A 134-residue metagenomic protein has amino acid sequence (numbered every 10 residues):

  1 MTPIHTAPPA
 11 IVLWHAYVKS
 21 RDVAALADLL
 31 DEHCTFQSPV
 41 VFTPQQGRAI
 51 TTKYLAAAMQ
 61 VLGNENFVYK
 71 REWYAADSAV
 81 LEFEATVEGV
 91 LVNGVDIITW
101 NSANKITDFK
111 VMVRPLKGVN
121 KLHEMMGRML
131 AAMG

Functional and structural regions predicted by a protein language model:
M1-D28, E32, M133-G134: Short, low-complexity N-terminal intrinsically disordered segments enriched in polar/charged residues
T2, A56-G134: A beta-strand edge to alpha-helix "cap/lid" segment located at domain peripheries
I4, V23-A76: A solvent-exposed, acidic/Ser-Thr-rich amphipathic alpha-helical stretch
T6-A16, S38-P39, T51-L55, L81-F83: Short, mixed-charge, low-aromatic patches
P9, L13, A25, I50 (+2 more regions): Exposed alpha-helical structural elements
L13-V18, L26, L30, F36 (+3 more regions): Broad hydrophobic/π-residue packing in well-ordered secondary structure
